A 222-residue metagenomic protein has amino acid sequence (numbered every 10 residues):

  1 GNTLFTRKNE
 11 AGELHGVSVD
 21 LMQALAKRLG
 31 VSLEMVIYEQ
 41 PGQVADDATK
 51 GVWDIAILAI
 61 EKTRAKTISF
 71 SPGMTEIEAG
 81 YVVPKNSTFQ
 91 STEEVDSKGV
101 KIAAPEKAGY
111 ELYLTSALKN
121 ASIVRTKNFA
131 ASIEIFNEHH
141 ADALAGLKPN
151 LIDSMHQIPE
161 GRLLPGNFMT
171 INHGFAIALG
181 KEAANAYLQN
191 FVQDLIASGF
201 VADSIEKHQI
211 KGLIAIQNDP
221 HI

Functional and structural regions predicted by a protein language model:
G1-A59, S198, K207: Extracytoplasmic small-molecule ligand-binding "clamshell" domains of the periplasmic binding protein/Venus flytrap
F5, H15, E93-A108, S122-I123: Short loop->beta-strand "edge-of-pocket" segments that line small-molecule binding or catalytic clefts across diverse
V19, E34-D46, F89-Q90, V124-E138 (+1 more regions): Short helix-initiation/N-cap motifs at beta->coil->alpha
L25, D47-T49, V95, I135-N137 (+2 more regions): Hydrophobic residues within well-ordered alpha-helices
G42, L58-T67, L112-S116, N137-M169: A ligand-binding cleft/hinge motif common to bilobed small-molecule-binding domains
P72-M74, V83-K101: Flexible hinge/capping segments at coil-to-helix
T75-K85, K148, I152-Q193, K211-I222: Periplasmic-binding protein-like
G109-T126, R162-L164, Q193-I222: Ligand-binding clefts/hinges and TM-proximal coupling segments of bilobed small-molecule sensing domains
